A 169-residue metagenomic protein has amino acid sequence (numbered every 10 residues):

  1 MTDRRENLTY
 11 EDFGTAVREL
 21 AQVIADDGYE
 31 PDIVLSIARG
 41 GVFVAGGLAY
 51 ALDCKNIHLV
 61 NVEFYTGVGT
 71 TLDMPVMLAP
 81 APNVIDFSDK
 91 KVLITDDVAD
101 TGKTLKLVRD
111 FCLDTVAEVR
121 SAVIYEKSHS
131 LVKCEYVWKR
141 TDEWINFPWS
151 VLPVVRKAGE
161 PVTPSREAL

Functional and structural regions predicted by a protein language model:
M1-L169: PRPP-associated nucleotide enzymes
